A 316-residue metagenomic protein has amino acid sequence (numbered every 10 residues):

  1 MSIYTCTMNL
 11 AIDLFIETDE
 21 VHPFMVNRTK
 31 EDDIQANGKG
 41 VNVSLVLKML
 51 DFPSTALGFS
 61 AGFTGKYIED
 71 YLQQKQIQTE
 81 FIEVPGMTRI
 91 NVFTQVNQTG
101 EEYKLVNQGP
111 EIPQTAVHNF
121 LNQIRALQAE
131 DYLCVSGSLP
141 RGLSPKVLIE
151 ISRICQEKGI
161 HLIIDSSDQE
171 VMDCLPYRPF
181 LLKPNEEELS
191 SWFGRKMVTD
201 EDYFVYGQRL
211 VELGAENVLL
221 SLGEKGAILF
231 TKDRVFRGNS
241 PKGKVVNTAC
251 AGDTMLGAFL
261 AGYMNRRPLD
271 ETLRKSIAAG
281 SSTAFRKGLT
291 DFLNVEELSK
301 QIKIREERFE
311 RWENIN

Functional and structural regions predicted by a protein language model:
M1-H22: Positively charged, low-complexity intrinsically disordered leader regions
R28-T88: Substrate-binding N-lobe of the ribokinase-like
L45, V92-T94, G226-F230: Short beta-strand scaffold segments in enzyme catalytic cores
K48, Q156, M264: Gly/Ala-rich phosphate-binding loop of Rossmann-like dinucleotide-binding domains, activating on the conserved
T94-A129: Conserved phosphate-binding/catalytic loop of the ribokinase/pfkB sugar-kinase fold
K104-V106, E130-G137, D165, K183-E188: Short beta-strands and strand-loop turn motifs
K146-D233: Conserved phosphate/ATP/ADP-binding segment of small-molecule kinases
M172, E201-N316: Conserved phosphate-binding/catalytic region of the ribokinase-like
